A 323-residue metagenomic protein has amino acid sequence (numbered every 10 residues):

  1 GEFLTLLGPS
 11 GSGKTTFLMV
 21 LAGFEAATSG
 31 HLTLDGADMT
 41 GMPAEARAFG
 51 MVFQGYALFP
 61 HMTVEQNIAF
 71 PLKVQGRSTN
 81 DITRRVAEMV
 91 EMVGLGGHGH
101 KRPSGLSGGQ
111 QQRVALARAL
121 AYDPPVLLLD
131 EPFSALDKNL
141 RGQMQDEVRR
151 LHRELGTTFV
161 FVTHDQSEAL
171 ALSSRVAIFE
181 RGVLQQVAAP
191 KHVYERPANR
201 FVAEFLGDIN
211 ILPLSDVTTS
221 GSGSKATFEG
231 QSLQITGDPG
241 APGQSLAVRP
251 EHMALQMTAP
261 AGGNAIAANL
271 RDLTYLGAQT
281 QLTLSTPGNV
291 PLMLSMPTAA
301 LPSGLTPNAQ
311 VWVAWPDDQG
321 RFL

Functional and structural regions predicted by a protein language model:
F3, A44-G50, Q54-F201: ABC ATPase nucleotide-binding domains
L7-P9: The feature captures the beta-strand-to-loop junction immediately N-terminal to the Walker
K14: Conserved lysine of the Walker
A22: Helix-to-loop junction immediately C-terminal to a conserved catalytic motif
E25-A26, T33, K73: A position-specific signal in ABC ATPase nucleotide-binding domains
G30-D38: Conserved ABC transporter NBD signature motif
I209, T219-L323: Non-catalytic connector elements of ABC transporters
